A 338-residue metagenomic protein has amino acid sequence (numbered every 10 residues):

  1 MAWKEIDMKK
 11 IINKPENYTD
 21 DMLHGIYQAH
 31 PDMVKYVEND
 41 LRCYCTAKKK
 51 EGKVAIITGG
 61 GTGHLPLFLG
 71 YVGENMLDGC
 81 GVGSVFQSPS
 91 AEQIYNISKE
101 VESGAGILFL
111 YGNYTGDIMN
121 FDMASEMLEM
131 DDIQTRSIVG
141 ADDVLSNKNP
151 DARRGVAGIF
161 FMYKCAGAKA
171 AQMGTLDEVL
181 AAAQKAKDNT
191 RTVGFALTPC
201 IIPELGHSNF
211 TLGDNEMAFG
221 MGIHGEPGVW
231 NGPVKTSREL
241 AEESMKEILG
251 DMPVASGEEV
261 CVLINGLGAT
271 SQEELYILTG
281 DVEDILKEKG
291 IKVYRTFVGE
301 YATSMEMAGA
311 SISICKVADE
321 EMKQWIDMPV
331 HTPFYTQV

Functional and structural regions predicted by a protein language model:
A2-I56, D319-V338: N-terminal amphipathic/basic leader segments beginning at the initiator methionine
K9, V54-G61, L77-C80, G106-T115 (+4 more regions): Short glycine-rich or small-residue beta-strand-to-loop segments that form or flank ligand, phosphate, metal/Fe-S
H64, G73-S103: Glycine-rich oxoanion-binding loops at beta->alpha junctions
C80-V85, E129-R153, K289-V293: Short, acidic/small-residue loops that bind anionic groups at enzyme active sites
I118-D132, E274-G280: Short Gly/Thr/Asp-enriched flexible loops that form oxyanion-binding sites at enzyme active sites
I138-E178, A182-N189: Short alpha-helices
Q172-I277: Mixed-charge interfacial surface used for oligomerization/domain docking and macromolecular partner engagement
E247-V338: C-terminal non-catalytic interaction/assembly regions of soluble proteins
